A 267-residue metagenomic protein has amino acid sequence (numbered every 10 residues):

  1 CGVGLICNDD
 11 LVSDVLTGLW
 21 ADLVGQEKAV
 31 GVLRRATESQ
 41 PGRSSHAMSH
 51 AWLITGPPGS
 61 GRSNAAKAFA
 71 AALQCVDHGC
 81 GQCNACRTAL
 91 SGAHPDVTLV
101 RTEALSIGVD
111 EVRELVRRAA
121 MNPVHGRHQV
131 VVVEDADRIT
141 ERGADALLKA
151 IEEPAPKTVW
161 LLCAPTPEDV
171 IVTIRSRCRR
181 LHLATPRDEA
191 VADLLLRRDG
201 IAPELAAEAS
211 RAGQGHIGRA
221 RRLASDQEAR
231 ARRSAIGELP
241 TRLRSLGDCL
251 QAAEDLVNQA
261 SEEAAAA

Functional and structural regions predicted by a protein language model:
G4-A71, A85-T88, A120, P156-T158 (+1 more regions): Charged, glycine-rich active-site and insertion segments that engage polyanionic ligands
R34-A36, G42, V109-V130, R138 (+1 more regions): Conserved alpha-helical scaffold flanking the Walker A/P-loop in AAA+ ATPase domains
A71-G81: Post-Walker A helix-loop "phosphate-sensing" segment adjacent to the P-loop in P-loop NTPases
G81-G108: AAA+/P-loop NTPase substrate/partner-engagement loops
V109, T140-R142, V172: Conserved D-loop-proximal element of ABC-family nucleotide-binding domains
G126-V130, A155-L161: Loop/turn-to-beta-strand initiation segments
D135-I139, P167: Conserved Walker B
D145-V159: Conserved catalytic/switch belt of AAA+ P-loop NTPases
